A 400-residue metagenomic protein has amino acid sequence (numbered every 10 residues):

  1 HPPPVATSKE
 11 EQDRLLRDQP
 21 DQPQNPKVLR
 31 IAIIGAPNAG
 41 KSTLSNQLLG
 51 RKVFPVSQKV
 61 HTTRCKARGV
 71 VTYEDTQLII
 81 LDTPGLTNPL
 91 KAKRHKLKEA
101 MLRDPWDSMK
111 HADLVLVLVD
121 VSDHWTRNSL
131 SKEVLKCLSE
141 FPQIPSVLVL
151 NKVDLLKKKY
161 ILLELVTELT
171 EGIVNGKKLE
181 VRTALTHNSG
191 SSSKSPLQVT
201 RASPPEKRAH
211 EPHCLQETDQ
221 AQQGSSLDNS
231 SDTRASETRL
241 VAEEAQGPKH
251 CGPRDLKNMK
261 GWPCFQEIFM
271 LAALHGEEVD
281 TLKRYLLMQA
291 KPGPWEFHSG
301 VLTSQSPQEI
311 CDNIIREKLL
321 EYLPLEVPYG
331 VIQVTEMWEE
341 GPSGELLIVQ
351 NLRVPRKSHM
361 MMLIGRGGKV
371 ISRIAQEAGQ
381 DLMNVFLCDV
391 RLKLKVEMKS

Functional and structural regions predicted by a protein language model:
H1-L29, P89-A92, I144, V174-G176 (+6 more regions): P-loop NTPase nucleotide-binding/switch module
H1-V119, N351-R353, E397-M398: Conserved G1/Walker A P-loop phosphate-binding module
G40-K41, L155-L165, N188, S192 (+2 more regions): Conserved GTPase G-domain signal focused on the G5
L49, V53, R68, T72 (+18 more regions): Signal for well-folded cores of large energy- and translation-related assemblies
V60-T62, P84-T87, V121-W125, K152-K157 (+6 more regions): Conserved nucleotide-binding/hydrolysis micro-motifs of P-loop NTPases
V71-L78, E99-F265, W338-S343: Conserved C-terminal guanine-recognition region of P-loop GTPase G domains, centered on the G4
G176-V181, P292-H298, L325-V331: Short, structured loop/turn "capping" segments at alpha-beta junctions
S299-S400: P-loop NTP-binding site
